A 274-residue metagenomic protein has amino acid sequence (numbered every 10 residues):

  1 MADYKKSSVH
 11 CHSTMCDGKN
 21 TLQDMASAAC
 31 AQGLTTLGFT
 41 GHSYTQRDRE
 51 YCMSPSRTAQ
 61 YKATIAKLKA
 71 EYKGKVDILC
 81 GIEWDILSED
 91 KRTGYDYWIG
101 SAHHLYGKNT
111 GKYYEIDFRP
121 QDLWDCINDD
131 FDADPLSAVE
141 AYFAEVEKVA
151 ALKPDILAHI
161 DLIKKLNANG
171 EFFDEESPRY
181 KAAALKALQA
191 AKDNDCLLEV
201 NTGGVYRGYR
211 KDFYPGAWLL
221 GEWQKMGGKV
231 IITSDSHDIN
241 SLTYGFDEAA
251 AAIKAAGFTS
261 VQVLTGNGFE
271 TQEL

Functional and structural regions predicted by a protein language model:
M1-I86, K164-P178, Y206, I231 (+3 more regions): An N-terminally biased module of ancient metal coordination in phosphate/nucleic-acid-related enzymes
Y4-S8, T36-G38, D77-L79, G94-I99 (+4 more regions): Structural preference for beta-strand elements that scaffold enzyme active sites
H10, A29, I65, W98 (+4 more regions): Conserved, mostly hydrophobic/aromatic
T40, S101, I160, N201 (+1 more regions): Conserved residues at the C-terminal ends of beta-strands
Y51, P55-D193: Extended substrate/RNA-proximal surfaces in nucleic-acid metabolism proteins
L166-N169, D174, P178, L185-L197 (+4 more regions): Glycoside hydrolase catalytic-domain groove-lining segments
D212, G216-L274: Long, positively charged, glycine-interspersed low-complexity recognition regions
